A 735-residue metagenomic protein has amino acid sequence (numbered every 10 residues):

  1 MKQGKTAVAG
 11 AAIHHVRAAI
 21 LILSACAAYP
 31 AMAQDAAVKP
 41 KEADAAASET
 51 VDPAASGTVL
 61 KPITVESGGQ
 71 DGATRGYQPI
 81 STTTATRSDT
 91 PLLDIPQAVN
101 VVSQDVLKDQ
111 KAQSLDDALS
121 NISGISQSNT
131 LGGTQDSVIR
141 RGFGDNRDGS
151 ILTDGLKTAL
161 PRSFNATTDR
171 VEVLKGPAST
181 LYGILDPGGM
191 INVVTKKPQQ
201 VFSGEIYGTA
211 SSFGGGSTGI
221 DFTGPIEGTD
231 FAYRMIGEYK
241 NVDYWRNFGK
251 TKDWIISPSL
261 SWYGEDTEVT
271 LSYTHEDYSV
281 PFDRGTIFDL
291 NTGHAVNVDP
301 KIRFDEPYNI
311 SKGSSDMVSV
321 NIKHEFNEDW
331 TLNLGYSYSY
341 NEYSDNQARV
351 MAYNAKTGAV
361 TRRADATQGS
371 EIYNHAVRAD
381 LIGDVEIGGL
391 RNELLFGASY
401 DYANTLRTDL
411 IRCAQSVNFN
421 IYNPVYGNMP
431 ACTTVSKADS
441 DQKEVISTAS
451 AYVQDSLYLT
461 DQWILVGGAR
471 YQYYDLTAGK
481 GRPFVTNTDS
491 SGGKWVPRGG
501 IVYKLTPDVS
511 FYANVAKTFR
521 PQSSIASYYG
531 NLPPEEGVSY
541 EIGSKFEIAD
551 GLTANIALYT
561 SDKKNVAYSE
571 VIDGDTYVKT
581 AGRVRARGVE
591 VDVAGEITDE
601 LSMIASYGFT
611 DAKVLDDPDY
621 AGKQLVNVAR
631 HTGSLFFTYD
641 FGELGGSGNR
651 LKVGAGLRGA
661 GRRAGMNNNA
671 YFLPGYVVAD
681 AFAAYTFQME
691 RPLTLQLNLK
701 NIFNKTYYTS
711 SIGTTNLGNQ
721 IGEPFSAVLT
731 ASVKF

Functional and structural regions predicted by a protein language model:
K61-V201, I542: Acidic, small-polar-rich N-terminal luminal/periplasmic segments of exported/outer-membrane proteins
T167-D169, T180-P258, W262-E268, D316 (+1 more regions): Outer-membrane beta-barrel translocator/receptor signature
K240-Y244, S257-E325, Y340-I372, Q415-E444 (+2 more regions): Acidic/polar loop-and-plug regions of large Gram-negative outer-membrane beta-barrel proteins
S261-Y263, I372, R391-A403, Q442-K563 (+1 more regions): Structural signature of Gram-negative outer-membrane beta-barrels, strongest in the C-terminal barrel of TonB-dependent
D277-H294, Y402-L406, D475, R498-E541 (+6 more regions): Surface-exposed extracellular loop regions of Gram-negative outer-membrane beta-barrel proteins, predominantly
K323-S337, N341-Q347, K504, F511-Y512 (+3 more regions): Membrane-embedded beta-barrel scaffold of Gram-negative outer-membrane proteins
S370, L394, Y540, V626-F735: Conserved C-terminal beta-signal and adjacent last beta-strands/turns of outer-membrane beta-barrel proteins
T560-D562, T580-M666, S732: Gram-negative outer-membrane beta-barrel transporters
